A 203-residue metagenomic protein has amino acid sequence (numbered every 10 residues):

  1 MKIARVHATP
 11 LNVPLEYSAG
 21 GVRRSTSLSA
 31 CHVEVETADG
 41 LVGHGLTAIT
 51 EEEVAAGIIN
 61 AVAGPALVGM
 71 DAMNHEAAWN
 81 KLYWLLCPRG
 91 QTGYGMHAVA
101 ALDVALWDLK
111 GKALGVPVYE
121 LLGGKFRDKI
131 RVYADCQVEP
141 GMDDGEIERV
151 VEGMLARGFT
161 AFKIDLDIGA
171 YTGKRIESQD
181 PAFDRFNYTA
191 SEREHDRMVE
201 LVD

Functional and structural regions predicted by a protein language model:
M1-A48: Structured beta-strand/loop patches that form or line metal/cofactor-binding pockets in enzymes
M1-P10, V22, K112, V116-K129: N-terminal amphipathic alpha-helix/helix-capping segment at the start of soluble metabolic enzymes
Y17-G20, V118, I147-V150: Glycine-rich, charged/polar anion/phosphate-binding loops that engage phosphate groups from diverse ligands
L28, V54, I58, M73 (+6 more regions): Conserved active-site and cofactor/substrate-binding residues in soluble primary-metabolism enzymes
S29-C31, A61, I130: Residues at beta-strand starts and edge strands
E36-L114: Metal- or metallocofactor-binding catalytic centers and their adjacent structured scaffolds across diverse enzyme
N80-T92, K125-D128, Y133-Q137, A156: Feature activates predominantly on carbohydrate-active enzymes
K129, Y133-D203: Metal-dependent enolase-superfamily TIM-barrel catalytic cores that perform enediolate-based chemistry
